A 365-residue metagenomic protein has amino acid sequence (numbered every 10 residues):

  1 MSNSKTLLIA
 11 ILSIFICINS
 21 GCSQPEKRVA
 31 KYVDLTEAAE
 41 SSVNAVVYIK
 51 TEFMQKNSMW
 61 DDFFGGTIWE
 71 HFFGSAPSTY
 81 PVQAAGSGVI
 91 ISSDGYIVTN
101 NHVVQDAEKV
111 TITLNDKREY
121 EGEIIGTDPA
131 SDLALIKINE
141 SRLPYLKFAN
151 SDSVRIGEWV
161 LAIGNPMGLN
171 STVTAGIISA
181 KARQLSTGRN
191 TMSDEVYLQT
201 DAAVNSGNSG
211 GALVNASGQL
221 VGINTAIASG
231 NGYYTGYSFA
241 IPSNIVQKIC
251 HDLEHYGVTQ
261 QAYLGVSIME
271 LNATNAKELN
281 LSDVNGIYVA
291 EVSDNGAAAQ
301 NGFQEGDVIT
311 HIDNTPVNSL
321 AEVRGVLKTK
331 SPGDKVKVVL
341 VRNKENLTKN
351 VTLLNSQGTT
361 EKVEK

Functional and structural regions predicted by a protein language model:
M1-L8: Bacterial N-terminal signal peptides that target proteins for export
S2, S20-C22: Zymogen propeptides/activation segments of proteases
I9-N19: Bacterial N-terminal signal peptides
S23-E278, S282-N285, A290-D294, N301 (+5 more regions): Serine-dependent protease modules
A162, T310-H311: Short catalytic-loop micro-motif centered on adjacent basic/acidic residues
G306: Conserved catalytic motifs of ABC-family nucleotide-binding domains
I312-V317: Short strand-turn-strand beta-turns centered on an Asx-Gly dipeptide
